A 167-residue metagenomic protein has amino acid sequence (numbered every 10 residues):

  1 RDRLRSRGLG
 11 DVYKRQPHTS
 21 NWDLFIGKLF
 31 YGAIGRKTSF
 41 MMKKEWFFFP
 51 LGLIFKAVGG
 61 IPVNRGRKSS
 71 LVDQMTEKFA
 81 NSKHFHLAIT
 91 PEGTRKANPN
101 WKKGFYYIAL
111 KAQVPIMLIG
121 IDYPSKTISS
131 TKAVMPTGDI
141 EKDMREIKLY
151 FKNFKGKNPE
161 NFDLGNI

Functional and structural regions predicted by a protein language model:
R1, S39-M41, M117: Structural detector of well-ordered beta-strand residues that form the stable sheet scaffold of enzyme domains
D2-Y13: Single conserved hydrophobic/aromatic residue that forms the stacking wall/gate of nucleotide- or nucleobase-binding
R5, I54-F55, I108: Structural alpha-helical scaffold elements that stabilize or flank donor/cofactor-binding regions in carbohydrate
R5, S20, W101-K102: Short, conserved glycine- and acidic-residue-centered signature motifs in active-site or ligand-binding loops
D11-R67, Y123, T127, K132-V134: Catalytic core of membrane glycerolipid acyltransferases/transacylases, capturing the structured, soluble-facing
K68-I167: Non-catalytic C-terminal accessory region of glycerolipid acyltransferases and related lyso-lipid remodeling enzymes
